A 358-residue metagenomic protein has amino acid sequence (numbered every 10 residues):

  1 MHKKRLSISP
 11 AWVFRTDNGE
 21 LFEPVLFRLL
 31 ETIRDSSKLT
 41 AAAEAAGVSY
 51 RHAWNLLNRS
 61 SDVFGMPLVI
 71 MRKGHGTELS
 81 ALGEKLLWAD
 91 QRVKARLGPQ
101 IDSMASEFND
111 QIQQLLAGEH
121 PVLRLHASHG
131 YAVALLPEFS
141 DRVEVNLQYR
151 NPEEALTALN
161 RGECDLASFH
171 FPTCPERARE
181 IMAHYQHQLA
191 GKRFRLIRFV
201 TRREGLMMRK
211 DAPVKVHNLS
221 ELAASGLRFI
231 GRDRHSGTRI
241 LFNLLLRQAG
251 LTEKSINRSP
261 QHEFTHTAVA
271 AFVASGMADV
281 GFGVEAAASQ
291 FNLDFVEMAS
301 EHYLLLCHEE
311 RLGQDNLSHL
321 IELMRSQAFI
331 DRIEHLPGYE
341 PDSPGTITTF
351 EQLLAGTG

Functional and structural regions predicted by a protein language model:
M1-E163, Q188-F194, R247, Q327-G358: N-terminal hydrophobic or amphipathic helices and topogenic motifs
E23-L26, L189-G205, L293-E322, S343-T348: Periplasmic-binding protein-like
E119-S128, L219-N243: Short loop->beta-strand "edge-of-pocket" segments that line small-molecule binding or catalytic clefts across diverse
E144-N151, R232, E253-H266: Short beta-strand-to-loop elements that line the ligand-binding cleft of bilobed periplasmic-binding protein-like
E154-R203: Short beta-strand-centered segments that line the small-molecule binding cleft or hinge of alpha/beta clamshell
H170-Y185, A270-A299: A ligand-binding cleft/hinge motif common to bilobed small-molecule-binding domains
F199-R202, M208-F229: Flexible hinge/capping segments at coil-to-helix
K210-H217, L251, E310-D315: Short helix-loop capping/hinge motifs at secondary-structure junctions, enriched in acidic/polar residues
